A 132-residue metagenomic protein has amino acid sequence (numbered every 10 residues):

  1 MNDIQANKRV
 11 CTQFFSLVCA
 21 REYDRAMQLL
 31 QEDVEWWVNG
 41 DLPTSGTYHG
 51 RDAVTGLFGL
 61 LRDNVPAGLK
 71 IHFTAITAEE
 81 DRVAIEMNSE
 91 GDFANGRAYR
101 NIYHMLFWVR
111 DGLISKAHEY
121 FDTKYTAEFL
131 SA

Functional and structural regions predicted by a protein language model:
M1-E32, A132: Short, low-complexity N-terminal intrinsically disordered segments enriched in polar/charged residues
Q31-E80: A solvent-exposed, acidic/Ser-Thr-rich amphipathic alpha-helical stretch
K70-I71, Y99-H104: Short, surface-exposed coil-to-beta transition loops
E80-S89: A short hydrophobic beta-strand element
S89-G91, V109: Hydrophobic beta-strand positions in extracellular immunoglobulin-like domains
G91-Y99: Short, cysteine-centered beta-strand-loop-beta hairpins and adjacent loop/turn segments enriched in charged/polar
M105-E128: Short beta-strand edge/turn micro-motifs at domain boundaries
